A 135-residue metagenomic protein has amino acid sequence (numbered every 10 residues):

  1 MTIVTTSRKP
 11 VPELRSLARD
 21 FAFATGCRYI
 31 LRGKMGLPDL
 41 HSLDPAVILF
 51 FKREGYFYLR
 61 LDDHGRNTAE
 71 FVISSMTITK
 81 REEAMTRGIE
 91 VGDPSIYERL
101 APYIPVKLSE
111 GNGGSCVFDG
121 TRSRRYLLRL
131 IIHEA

Functional and structural regions predicted by a protein language model:
M1-A135: Phospho-regulatory, Ser/Thr- and acidic-rich intrinsically disordered linkers and terminal tails that flank modular
